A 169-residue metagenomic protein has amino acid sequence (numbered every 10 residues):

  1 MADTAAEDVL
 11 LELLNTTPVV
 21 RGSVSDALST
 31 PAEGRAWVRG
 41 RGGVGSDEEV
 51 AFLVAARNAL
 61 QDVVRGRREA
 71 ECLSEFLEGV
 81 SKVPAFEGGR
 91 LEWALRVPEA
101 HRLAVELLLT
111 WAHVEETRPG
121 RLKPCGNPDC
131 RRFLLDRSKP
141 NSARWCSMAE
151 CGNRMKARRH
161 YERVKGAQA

Functional and structural regions predicted by a protein language model:
M1-P124, P128-L135, A169: Short helix-coil boundary/hinge micro-motifs
L122-N127, A143, M148, R154: Residues immediately within or flanking Cys/His clusters that coordinate Zn2+ in small zinc-binding modules
D136-A143: Short linker/helix segments within small regulatory modules
A149-A167: Basic DNA-binding region of bZIP-type proteins
